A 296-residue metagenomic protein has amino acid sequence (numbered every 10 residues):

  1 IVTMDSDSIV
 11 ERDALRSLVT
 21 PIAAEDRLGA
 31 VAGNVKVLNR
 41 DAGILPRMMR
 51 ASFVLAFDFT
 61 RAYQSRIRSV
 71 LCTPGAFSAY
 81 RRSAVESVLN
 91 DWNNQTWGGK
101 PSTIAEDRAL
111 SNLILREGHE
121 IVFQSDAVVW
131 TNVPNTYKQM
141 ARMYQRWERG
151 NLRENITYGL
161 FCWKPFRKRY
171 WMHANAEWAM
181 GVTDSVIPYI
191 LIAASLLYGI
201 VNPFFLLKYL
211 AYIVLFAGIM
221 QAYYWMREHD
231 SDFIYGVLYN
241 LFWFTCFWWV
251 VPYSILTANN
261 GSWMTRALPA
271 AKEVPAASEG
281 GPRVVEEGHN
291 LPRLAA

Functional and structural regions predicted by a protein language model:
I1-F166, L291-A296: Non-transmembrane catalytic domains and loops of membrane-associated enzymes and transporters that build or traffic
G98, F166-W178: Membrane-water interface at loop-to-transmembrane-helix junctions
P165-Y170, Y189-A193: Membrane-helix boundary/interface segments in integral membrane proteins
A176-S262: Membrane-embedded multi-pass helical conduit in multi-pass membrane proteins, especially envelope-biosynthetic
R266-L268: Extended, compositionally biased alpha-helical segments that mediate assembly or anchoring
V274-A296: Short, intrinsically disordered terminal tails adjacent to the first/last structured region
